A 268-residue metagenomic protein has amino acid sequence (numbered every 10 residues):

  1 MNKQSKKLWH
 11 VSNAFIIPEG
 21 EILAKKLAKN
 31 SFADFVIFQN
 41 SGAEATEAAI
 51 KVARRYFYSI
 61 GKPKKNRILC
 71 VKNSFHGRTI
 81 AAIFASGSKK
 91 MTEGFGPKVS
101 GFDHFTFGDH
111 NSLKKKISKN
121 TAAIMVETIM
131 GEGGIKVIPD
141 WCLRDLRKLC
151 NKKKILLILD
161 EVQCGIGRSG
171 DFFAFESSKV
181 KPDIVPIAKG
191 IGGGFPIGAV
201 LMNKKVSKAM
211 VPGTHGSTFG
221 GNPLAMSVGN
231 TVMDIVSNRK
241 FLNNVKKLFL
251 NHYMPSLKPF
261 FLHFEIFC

Functional and structural regions predicted by a protein language model:
M1-C268: Conserved N-terminal phosphate-binding loop of PLP-dependent enzymes in the Aspartate aminotransferase
